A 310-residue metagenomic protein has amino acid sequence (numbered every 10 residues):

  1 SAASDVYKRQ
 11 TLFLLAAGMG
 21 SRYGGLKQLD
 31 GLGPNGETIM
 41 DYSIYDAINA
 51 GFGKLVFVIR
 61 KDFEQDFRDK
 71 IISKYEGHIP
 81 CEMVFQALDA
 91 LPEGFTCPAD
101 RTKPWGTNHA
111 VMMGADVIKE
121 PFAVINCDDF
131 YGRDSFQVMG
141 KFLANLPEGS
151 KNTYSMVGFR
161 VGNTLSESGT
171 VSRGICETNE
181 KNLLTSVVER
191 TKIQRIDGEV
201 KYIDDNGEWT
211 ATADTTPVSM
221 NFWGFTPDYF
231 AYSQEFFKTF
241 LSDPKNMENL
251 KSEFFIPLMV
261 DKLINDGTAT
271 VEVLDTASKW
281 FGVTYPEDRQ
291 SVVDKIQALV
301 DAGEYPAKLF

Functional and structural regions predicted by a protein language model:
S1-Y7: Short, small-residue-biased leader/transition segments that mark boundaries at the very start of proteins
K8-P34, A50: Glycine-rich N-terminal loop/short-helix segment of MobA-like nucleotidyltransferase
G20, F130-G132: A short, conserved beta-strand element in the Rossmann-like catalytic core that flanks the donor/metal-binding loop
T38-F57, D69-K70: A short, N-terminal amphipathic alpha-helix
Y75-P121: Short phosphate-binding loop-to-helix
E120-F130: Short beta-strand-to-loop acidic/aromatic patch adjacent to the donor-nucleotide binding site
R133-W223, P227: Conserved core of the sugar-phosphate nucleotidyltransferase
Q234-T268: A C-terminal functional module that forms or caps the active site or interfaces directly with catalytic machinery
